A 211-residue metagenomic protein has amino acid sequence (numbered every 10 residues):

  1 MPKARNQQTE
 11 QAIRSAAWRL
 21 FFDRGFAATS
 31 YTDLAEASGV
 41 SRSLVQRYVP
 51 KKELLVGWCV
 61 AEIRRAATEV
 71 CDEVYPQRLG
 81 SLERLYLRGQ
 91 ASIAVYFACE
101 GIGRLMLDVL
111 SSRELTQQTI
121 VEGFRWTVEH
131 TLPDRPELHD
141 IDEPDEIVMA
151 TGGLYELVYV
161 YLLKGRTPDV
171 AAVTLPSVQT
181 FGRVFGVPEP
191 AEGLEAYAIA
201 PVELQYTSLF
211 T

Functional and structural regions predicted by a protein language model:
A4-T9: Short, Lys/Arg-enriched anionic-surface-contact patches
A12, A16, L20-L54, W58: Helix-turn-helix
V60-T68: Short, basic, alpha-helical segments at the C-terminal edge of helix-turn-helix-like DNA-binding modules
E69-I102: Hydrophobic alpha-helical connector segments
V74, G103-L110, Y161-G165: Secondary-structure edge/capping motif, primarily at the C-terminal ends of alpha-helices and the immediately following
Q90-Q117, E129: Amphipathic alpha-helical segments used for helix-helix packing
S111-Y159, A172-L175: Amphipathic alpha-helical packing segments from all-alpha helical-bundle domains
E129, K164-T211: C-terminal peripheral helix-coil segments that are non-catalytic and often amphipathic
